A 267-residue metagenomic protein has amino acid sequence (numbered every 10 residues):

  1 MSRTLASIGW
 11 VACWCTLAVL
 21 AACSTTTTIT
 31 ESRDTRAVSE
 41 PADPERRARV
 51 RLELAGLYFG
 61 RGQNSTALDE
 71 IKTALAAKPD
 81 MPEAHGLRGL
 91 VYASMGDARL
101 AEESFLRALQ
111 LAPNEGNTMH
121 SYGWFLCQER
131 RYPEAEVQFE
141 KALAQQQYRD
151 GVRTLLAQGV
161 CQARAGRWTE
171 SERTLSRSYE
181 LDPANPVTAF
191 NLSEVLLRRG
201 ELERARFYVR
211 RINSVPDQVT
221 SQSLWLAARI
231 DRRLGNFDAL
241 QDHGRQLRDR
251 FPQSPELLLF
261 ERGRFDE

Functional and structural regions predicted by a protein language model:
T28-S39, S214-E267: Terminal, low-structured helical/coil segments at or just beyond the last alpha-helical repeat
P41, A48, P82-E83, G116-N117 (+4 more regions): Helix-start (N-cap) detector for alpha-helical repeat units in TPR-like alpha-solenoids, especially tetratricopeptide
D43, A77, L111-A112, Q145-Q147 (+3 more regions): Structural marker of alpha-solenoid helical repeat scaffolds
D43-A77, S94: Alpha-helical segment of the N-proximal tetratricopeptide repeat
E53, L87, S121, A157 (+3 more regions): Canonical tetratricopeptide repeat
G60, S94-M95, Q128-E129, Q145 (+4 more regions): Register position in tetratricopeptide repeats
